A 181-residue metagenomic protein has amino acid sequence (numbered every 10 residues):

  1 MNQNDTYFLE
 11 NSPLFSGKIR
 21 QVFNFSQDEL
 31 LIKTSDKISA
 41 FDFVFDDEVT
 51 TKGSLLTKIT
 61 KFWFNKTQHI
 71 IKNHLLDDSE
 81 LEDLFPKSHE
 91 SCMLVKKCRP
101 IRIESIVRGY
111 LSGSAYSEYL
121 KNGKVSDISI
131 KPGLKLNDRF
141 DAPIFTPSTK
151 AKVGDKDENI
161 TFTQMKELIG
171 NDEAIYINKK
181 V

Functional and structural regions predicted by a protein language model:
M1-A151: Active-site loop/lid in soluble adenylation, ligation, and acyl-transfer enzymes
A40-D42, I160-I169: A short, surface-exposed helix-loop junction/capping segment
T149-Q164: A structural motif
K166-V181: A long amphipathic alpha-helix within ATP-dependent nucleotide-binding catalytic cores
